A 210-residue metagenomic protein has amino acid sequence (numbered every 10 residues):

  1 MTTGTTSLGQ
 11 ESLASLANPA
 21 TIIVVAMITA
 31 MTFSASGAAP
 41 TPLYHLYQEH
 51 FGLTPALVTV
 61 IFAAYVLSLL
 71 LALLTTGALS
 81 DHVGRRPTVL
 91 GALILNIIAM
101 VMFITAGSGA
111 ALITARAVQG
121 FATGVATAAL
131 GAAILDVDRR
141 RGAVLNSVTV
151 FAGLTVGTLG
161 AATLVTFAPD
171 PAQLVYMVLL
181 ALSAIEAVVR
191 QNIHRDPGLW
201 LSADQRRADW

Functional and structural regions predicted by a protein language model:
A14-A17, R140-R141, D170, V189-W210: Flexible interhelical linker loops that connect adjacent transmembrane helices in multi-pass membrane transporters
I22-L53: Extracytoplasmic
G52, G84, T105-A110, P169: Helix-breaking motifs and short loop linkers at transmembrane-helix boundaries and internal kinks in secondary membrane
V60-G77, T127: Central cavity-lining transmembrane alpha-helices of secondary-active solute carriers, predominantly the Major
P87-M102: Structural signature of the two symmetry-related core transmembrane helices
A99, A110-Q119: Paired small-residue
A115-V150: Cytoplasmic helix-loop-helix junction between adjacent transmembrane helices in 12-TM secondary transporters
L145-Q191: Helix-loop-helix hairpin linking two adjacent transmembrane segments in secondary transporters
